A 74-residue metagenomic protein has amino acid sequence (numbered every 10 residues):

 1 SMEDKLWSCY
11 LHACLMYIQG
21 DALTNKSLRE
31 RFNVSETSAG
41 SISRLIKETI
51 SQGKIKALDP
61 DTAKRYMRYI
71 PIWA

Functional and structural regions predicted by a protein language model:
S1-A74: C-terminal regulatory or interaction extensions
